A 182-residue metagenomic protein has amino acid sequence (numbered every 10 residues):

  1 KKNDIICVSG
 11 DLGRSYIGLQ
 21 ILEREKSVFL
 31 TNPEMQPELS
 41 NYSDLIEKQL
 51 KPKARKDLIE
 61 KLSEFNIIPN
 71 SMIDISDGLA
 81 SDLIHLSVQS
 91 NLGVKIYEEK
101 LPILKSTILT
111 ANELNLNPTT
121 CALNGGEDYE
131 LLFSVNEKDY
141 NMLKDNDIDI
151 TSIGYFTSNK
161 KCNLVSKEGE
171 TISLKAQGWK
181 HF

Functional and structural regions predicted by a protein language model:
K1-K61: Short, acidic (Asp/Glu-rich) active-site segment that either coordinates a divalent metal cofactor
E64-F65, P69-F182: Glycine-/charge-enriched secondary-structure boundary and capping motifs
